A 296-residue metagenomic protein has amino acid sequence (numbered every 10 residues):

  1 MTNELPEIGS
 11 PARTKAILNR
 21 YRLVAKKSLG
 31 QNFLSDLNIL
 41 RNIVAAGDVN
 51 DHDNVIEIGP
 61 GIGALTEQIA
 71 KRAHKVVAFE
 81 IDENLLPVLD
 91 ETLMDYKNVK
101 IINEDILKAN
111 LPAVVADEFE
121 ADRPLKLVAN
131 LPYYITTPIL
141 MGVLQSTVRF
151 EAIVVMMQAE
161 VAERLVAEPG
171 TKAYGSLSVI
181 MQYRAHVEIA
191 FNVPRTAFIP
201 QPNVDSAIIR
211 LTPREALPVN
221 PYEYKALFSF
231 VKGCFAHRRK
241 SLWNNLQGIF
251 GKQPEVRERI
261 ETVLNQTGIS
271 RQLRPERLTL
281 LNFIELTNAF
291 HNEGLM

Functional and structural regions predicted by a protein language model:
M1-S229, G233, N265, L273-E276 (+3 more regions): Catalytic cores of RNA-modifying enzymes
Q247-K252: Short helix-coil junctions and helix-kink-helix linkers
I260-Q266: N-terminal export/assembly leaders
